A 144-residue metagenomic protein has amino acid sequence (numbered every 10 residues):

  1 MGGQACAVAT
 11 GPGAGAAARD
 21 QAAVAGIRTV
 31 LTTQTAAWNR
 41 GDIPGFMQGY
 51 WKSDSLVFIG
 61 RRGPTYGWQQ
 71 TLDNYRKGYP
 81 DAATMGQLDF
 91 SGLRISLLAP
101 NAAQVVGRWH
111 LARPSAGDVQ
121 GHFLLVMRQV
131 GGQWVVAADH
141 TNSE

Functional and structural regions predicted by a protein language model:
A5-G49, Q70: Short, low-complexity N-terminal intrinsically disordered segments enriched in polar/charged residues
I43-L98, D118: A solvent-exposed, acidic/Ser-Thr-rich amphipathic alpha-helical stretch
L56, G63-T65, L111-A112, N142-E144: Solvent-exposed loop/turn segments at secondary-structure junctions within structured extracellular/periplasmic domains
Y75, S91-S96, R108-L111, H122-R128: Hydrophobic/aromatic beta-strand elements that line small-molecule binding cavities or substrate pockets in beta-rich
N101-W109: A short hydrophobic beta-strand element
D118-E144: Short beta-strand edge/turn micro-motifs at domain boundaries
